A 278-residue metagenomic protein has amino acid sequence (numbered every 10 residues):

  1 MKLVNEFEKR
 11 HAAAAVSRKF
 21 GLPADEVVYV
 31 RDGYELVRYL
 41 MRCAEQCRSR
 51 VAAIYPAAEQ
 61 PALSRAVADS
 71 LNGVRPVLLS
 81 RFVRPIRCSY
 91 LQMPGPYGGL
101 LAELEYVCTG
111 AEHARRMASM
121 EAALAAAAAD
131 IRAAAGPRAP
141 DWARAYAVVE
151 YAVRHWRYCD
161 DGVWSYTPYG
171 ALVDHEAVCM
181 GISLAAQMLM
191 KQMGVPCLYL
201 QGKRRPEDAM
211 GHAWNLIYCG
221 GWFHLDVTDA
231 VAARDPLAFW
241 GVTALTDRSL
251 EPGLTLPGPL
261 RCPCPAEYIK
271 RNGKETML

Functional and structural regions predicted by a protein language model:
M1-E103: Intrinsically disordered, low-complexity N-terminal segments that are enriched in acidic
N5-R10, A14-A15, A24-V27, E35 (+1 more regions): Low-complexity, Gly/Ser/Thr/Pro-rich intrinsically disordered linker/tail segments
A53-Y55, H155, C159-V163, D174 (+3 more regions): Repeated polar recognition positions within modular binding domains
G110-A114, G221-H224: Short, charged/polar, Gly/Pro-enriched secondary-structure boundary elements
E112-A171: Secondary-structure boundary elements
V163-V173, A177, G181-M188, P236: Conserved active-site-adjacent core of cysteine acyl-enzyme catalytic domains
G181-R248: Hydrophobic/aromatic-rich core segments of domains that either
